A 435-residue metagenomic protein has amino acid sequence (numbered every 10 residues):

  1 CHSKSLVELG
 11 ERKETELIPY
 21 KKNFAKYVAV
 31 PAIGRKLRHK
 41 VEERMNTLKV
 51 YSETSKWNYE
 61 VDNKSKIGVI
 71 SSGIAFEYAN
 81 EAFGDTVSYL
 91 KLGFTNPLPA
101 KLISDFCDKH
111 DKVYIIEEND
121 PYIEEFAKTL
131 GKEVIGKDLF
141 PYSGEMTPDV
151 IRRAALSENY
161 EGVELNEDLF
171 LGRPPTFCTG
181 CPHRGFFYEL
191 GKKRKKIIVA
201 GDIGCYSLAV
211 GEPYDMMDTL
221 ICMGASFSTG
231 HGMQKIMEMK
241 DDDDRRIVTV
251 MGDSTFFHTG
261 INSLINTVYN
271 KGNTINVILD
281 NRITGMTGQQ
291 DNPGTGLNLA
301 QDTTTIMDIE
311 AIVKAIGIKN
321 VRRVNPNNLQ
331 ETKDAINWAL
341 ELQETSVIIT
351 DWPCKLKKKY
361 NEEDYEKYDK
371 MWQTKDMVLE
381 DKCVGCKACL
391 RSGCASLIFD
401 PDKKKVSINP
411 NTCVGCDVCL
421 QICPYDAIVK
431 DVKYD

Functional and structural regions predicted by a protein language model:
C1-F177, P182-G185, K195, D334 (+2 more regions): Flexible, low-complexity linker and terminal segments
R35-V61, S65, I203, S207-D244: Extended redox/cofactor-interaction regions of prokaryotic respiratory oxidoreductases
I70-S72, A200, V250, V277: Short hydrophobic segments within beta-strands
S72-A75, D202-C205, D280-R282: Short glycine-enriched loops at secondary-structure junctions
D108, K128, G191, V268 (+1 more regions): Anion (oxyanion) recognition and catalysis
E164-G230, I236-M237: Active-site diphosphate/adenylate-binding microenvironment
K192, K196, L208, G232-D243 (+3 more regions): Conserved helix-loop functional segments at active or binding sites
V210-D351, K355-E362: Thiamine diphosphate
